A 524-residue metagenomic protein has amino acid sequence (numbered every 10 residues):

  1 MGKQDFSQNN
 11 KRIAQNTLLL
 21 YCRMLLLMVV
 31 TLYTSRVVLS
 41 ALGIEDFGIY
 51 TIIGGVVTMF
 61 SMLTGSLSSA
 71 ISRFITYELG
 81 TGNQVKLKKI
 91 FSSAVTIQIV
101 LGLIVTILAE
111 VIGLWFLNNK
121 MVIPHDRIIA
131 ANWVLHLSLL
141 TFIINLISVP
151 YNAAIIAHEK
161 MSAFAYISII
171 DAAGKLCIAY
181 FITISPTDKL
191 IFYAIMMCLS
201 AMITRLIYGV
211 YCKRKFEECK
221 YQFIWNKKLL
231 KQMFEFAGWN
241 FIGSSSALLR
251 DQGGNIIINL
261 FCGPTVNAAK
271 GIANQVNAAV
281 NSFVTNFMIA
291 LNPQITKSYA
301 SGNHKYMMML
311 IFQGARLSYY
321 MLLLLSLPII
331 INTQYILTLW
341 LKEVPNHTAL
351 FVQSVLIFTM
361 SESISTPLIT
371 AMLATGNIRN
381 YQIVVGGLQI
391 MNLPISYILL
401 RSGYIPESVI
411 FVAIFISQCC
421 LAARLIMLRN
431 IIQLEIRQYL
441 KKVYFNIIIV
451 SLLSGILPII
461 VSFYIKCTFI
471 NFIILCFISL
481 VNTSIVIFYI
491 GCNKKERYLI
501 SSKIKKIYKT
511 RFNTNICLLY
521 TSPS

Functional and structural regions predicted by a protein language model:
M1-I13, L190-A194, Y208-D251, Q294 (+3 more regions): Interhelical loop/hinge segments that connect adjacent transmembrane helices in multipass membrane
M1-T31, V85-S92, I129-A131, F223-S244 (+1 more regions): N-terminal membrane topogenesis motif
G2-Q4, R429-L440, G455-S522: Membrane-proximal transmembrane or re-entrant/amphipathic helices at the cytosolic face
N9-Y77, T106-E110, T141, K175-L176 (+2 more regions): Signature of the first transmembrane helix
Q15-L32, M196-K213, K227-K297, R316-L317 (+2 more regions): Transmembrane helical elements of multi-pass membrane transporters/channels
L39-A41, E45-D46, E159-S162, A173-L206 (+6 more regions): Membrane-interface helix-loop junctions in multi-pass transport and translocation proteins
G65-T81, A157, F216-E217, A273 (+3 more regions): Helix-loop junctions and terminal segments of transmembrane helices in multi-pass membrane transport/translocation
L140-I170, Y180, I191, C212 (+4 more regions): Membrane-interface junctions at transmembrane-helix termini in multi-pass inner-membrane proteins
